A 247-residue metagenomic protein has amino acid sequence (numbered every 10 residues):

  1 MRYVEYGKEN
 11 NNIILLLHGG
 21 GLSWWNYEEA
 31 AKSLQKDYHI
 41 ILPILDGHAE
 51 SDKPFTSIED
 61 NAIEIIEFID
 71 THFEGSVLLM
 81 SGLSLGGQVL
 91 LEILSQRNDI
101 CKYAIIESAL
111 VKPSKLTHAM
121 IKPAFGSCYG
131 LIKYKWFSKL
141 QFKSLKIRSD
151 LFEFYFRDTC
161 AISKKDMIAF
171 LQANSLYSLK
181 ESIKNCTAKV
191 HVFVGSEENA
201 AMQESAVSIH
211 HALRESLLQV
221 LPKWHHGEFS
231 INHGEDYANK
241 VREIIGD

Functional and structural regions predicted by a protein language model:
Y6-E50: Conserved HGGG/HGGXW glycine-rich cap/lid loop of the alpha/beta-hydrolase fold
I41-S81: Active-site loop/oxyanion-hole signature of alpha/beta-hydrolase fold enzymes
G82-G86, L90: Gly/Ala-rich beta-loop-alpha elbow adjacent to hydrolase catalytic centers
S95, C101-L131: Flexible "cap/lid" loop of the alpha/beta hydrolase fold
K115-T117, L131-K184: Conserved alpha/beta-hydrolase catalytic His-Asp/Glu region
C186, V192-V194: Short beta-strand/loop motif that positions the catalytic acidic residue of the alpha/beta-hydrolase fold
N199-S205: Conserved alpha/beta-hydrolase "acid-adjacent" motif
W224-E235: Catalytic histidine-centered segment of alpha/beta-hydrolase-like enzymes
